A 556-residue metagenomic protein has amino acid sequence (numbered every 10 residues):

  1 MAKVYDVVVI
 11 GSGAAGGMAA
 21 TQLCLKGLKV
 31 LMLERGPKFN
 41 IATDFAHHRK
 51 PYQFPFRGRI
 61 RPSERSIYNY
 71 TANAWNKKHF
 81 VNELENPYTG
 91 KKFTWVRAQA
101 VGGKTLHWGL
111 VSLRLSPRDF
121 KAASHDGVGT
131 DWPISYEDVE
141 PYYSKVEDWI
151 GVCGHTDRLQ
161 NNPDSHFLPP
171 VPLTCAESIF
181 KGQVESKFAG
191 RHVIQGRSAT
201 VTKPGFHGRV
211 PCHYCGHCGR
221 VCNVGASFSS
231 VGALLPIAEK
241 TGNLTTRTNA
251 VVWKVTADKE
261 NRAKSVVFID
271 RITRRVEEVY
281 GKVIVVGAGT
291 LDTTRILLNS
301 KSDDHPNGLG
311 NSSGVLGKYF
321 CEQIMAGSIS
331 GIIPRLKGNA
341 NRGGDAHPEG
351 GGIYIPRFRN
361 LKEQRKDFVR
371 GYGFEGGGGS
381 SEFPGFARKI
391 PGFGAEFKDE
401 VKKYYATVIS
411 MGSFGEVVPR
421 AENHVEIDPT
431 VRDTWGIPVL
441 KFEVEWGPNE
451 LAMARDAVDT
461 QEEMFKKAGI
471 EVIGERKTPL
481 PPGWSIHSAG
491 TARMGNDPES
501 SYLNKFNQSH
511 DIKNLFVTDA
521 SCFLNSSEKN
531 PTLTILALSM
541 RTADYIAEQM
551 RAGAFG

Functional and structural regions predicted by a protein language model:
V7-M32: N-terminal Rossmann-like FAD-binding beta1-loop-alpha1 element of flavoenzymes
L25, K29, G36-P55, T241 (+5 more regions): Glycine-rich loop(s) and the adjacent beta-strand/alpha-helix scaffold that form part
M32-L33, T246-R247, V517-T518: Short hydrophobic beta-strand that contains or immediately precedes a catalytic carboxylate
I41-F45, G109-L110, D119-A123, P204-F206 (+2 more regions): Short, solvent-exposed loop/turn and secondary-structure capping segments
F56, P62-T94, Q99, G109-R114 (+3 more regions): Conserved redox-cofactor binding core of oxidoreductases
H79-R97, V101-K104, W108, L113-R114 (+6 more regions): FAD cofactor-binding and catalytic pocket of flavoenzymes
I194-A199, C212-C218, W253-D258, A406-V417 (+3 more regions): A glycine-rich dinucleotide-binding beta-alpha-beta segment and adjacent secondary-structure elements that constitute
N525-D544: A conserved FAD-binding loop/helix module that cradles the flavin
